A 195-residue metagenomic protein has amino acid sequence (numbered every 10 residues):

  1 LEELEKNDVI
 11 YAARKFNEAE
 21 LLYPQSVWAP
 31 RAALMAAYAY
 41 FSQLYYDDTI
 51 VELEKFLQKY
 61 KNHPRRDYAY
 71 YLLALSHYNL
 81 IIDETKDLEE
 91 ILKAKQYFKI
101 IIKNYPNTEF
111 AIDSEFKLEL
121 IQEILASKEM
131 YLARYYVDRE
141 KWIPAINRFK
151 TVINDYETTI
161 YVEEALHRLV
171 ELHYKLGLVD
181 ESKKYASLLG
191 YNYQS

Functional and structural regions predicted by a protein language model:
L1-S195: Acidic, polar-rich low-complexity tracts and alpha-helical solenoid repeat scaffolds
